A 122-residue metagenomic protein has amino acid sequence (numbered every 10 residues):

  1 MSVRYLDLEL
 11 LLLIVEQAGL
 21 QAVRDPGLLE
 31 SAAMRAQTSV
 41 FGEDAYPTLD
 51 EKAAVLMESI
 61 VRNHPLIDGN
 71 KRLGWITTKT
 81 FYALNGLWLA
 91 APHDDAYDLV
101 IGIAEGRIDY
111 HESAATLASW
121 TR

Functional and structural regions predicted by a protein language model:
M1-R122: FIC/Doc superfamily catalytic core
